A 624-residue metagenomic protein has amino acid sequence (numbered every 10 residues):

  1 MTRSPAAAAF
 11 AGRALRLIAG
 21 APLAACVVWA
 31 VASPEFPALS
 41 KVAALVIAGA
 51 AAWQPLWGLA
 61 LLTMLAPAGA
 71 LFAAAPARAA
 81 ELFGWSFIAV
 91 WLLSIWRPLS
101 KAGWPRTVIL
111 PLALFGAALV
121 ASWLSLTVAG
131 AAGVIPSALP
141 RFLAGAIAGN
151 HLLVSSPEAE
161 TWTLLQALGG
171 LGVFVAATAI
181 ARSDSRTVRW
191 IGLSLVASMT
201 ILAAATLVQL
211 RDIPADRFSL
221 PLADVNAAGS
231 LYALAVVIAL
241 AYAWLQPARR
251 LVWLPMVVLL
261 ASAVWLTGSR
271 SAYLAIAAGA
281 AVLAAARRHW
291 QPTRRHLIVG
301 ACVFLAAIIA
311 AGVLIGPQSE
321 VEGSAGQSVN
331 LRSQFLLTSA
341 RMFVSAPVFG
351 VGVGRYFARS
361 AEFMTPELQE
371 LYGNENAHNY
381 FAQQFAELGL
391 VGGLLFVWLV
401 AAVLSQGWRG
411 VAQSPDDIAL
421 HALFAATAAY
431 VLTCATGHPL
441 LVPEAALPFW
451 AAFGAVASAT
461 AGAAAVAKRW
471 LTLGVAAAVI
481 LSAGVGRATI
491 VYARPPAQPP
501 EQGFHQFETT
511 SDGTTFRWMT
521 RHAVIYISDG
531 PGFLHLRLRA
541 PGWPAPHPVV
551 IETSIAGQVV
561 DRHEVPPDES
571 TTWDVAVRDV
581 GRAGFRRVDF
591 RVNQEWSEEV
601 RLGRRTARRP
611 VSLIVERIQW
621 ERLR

Functional and structural regions predicted by a protein language model:
T2-A6, F10-S33, K41-A51, I88-W91 (+6 more regions): Alpha-helical transmembrane segments of multi-pass inner-membrane proteins
A50-L168, I308: N-terminal hydrophobic segments of proteins, predominantly signal-anchor/transmembrane helices of inner/organellar
P76, L124-V128, R182, L207-I213 (+6 more regions): A membrane-periplasm/extracellular boundary helix in multi-pass inner-membrane enzymes that assemble envelope glycans
G133-I147, L331-A346, I618: Extracytoplasmic loop-helix module adjacent to an early transmembrane segment
L143-P157, D212-P221, N330, Q334 (+1 more regions): Juxtamembrane membrane-water interface segments that cap and precede transmembrane helices
Q246, A412-D417, A452-I490: A juxtamembrane structural motif centered on a specific transmembrane helix
S333-N374, F381-Q384, L388-L395: TM-adjacent membrane-interface loops and short helices in multi-pass inner/ER membrane proteins
G484-R624: C-terminal luminal/periplasmic domains and tails of membrane-associated envelope-modifying transferases
